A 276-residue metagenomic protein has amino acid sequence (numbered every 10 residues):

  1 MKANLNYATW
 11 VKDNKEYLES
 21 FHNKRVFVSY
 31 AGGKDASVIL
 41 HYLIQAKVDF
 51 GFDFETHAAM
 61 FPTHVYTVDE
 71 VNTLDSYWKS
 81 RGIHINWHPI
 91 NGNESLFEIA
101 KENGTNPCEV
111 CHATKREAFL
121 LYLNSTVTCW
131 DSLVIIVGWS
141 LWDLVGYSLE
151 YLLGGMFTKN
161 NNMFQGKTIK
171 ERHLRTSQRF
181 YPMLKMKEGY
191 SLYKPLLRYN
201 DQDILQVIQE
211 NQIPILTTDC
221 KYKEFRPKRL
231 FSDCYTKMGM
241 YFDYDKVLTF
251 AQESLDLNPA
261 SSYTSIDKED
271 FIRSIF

Functional and structural regions predicted by a protein language model:
M1-K167, P182-L184, R198, Q202 (+2 more regions): ATP-dependent adenylation/nucleotidyltransferase module used to activate substrates
M1-V28, N161-F276: ATP/NTP-dependent adenylation/nucleotidyl-transfer catalytic domains that generate, transfer, or process NMP-activated
